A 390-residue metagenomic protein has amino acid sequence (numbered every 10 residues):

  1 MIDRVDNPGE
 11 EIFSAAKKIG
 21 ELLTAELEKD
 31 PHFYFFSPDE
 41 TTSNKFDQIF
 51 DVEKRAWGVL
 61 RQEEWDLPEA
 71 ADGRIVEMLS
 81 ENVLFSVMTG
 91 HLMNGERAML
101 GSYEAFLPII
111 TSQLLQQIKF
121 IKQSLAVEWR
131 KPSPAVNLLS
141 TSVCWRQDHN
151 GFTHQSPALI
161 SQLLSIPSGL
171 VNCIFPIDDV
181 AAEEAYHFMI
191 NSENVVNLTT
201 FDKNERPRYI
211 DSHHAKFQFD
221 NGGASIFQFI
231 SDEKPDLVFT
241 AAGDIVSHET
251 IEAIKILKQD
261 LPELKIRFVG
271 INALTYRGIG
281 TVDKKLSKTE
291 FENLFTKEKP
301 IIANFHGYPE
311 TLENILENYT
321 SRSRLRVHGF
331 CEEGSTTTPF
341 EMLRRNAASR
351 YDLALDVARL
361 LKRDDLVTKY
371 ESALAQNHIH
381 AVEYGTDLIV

Functional and structural regions predicted by a protein language model:
M1-P207, F217-Q218, T281, K288 (+1 more regions): Thiamine diphosphate
P132-A135, S142-S161, S168, A181-A182 (+1 more regions): Thiamine diphosphate
